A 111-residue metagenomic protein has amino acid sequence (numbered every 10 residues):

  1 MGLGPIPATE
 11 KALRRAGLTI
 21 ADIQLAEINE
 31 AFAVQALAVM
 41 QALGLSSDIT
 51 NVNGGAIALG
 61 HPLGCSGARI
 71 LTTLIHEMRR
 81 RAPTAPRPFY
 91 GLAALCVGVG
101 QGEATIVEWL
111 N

Functional and structural regions predicted by a protein language model:
M1-N111: Claisen-condensing/thiolase-fold acyl-transfer catalytic domains that form or cleave C-C bonds in fatty acid
